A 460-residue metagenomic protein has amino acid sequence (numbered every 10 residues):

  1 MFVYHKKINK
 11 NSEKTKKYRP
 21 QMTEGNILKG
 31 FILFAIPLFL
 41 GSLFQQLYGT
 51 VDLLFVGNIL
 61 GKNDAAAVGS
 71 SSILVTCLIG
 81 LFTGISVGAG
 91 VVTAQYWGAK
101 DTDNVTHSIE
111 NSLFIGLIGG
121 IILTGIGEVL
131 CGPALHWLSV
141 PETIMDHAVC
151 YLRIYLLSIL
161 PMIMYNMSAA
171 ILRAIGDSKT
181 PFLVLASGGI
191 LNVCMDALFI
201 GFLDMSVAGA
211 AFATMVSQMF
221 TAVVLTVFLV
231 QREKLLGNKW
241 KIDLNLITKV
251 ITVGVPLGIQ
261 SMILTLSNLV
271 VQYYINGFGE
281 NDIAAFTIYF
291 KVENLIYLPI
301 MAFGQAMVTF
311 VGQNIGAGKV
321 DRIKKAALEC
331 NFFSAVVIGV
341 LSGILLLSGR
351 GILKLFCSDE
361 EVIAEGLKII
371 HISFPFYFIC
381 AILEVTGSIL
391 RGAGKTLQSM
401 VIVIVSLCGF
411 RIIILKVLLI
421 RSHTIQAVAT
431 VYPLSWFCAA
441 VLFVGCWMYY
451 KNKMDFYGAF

Functional and structural regions predicted by a protein language model:
M1-A35, T93-S158, F202-V255, V311-F376 (+1 more regions): Short alpha-helical transmembrane segments in multi-pass integral membrane proteins
E24, L28-L47, V51, L74-L81 (+7 more regions): Residue-level signal for short hydrophobic patches within transmembrane helices of multi-pass membrane transporters
L33-D52, I154, Y165, G188 (+4 more regions): Transmembrane helical elements of multi-pass membrane transporters/channels
L47-A66, L135-E142, L198-M205, M262-L295 (+3 more regions): Helix-terminus/linker motif at the lipid-water interface of multi-pass membrane proteins
T50, G125, M167-I171, I190-L198 (+5 more regions): Alpha-helical transmembrane segments of multipass membrane proteins
V56-T76, E142-C150, V207-A208, K249-V253 (+6 more regions): Interfacial/gating helices of multi-pass transporter permease domains
A65-G125, M162-P181, A285-G349, C380-V403: Small-residue-rich hydrophobic transmembrane alpha-helices
S86, I154-R173, P181-G189, A210-L225 (+4 more regions): Short runs within selected transmembrane alpha-helices of multi-pass transporters and secretion channels
